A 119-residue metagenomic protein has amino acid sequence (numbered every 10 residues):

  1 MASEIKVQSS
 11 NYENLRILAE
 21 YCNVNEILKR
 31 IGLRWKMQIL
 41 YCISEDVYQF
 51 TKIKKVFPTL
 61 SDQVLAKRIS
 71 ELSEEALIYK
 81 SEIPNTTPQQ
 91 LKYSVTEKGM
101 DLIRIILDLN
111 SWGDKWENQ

Functional and structural regions predicted by a protein language model:
M1-I31: N-terminal leader segment of winged-helix/HTH proteins
A19-V64, N85, Q90-K92: N-terminal helix-turn-helix DNA-binding core of bacterial DNA-binding proteins
K29, Y41, S73, R104 (+1 more regions): A cross-family signal for key residues in well-ordered alpha-helices that form functional helical elements
L65, I69-L72: Basic amphipathic alpha-helical segments that dock to polyanions
A76-I83: A short, conserved structural fragment
N85-I106: Basic, amphipathic "hinge/linker" alpha-helix immediately C-terminal to the N-terminal HTH DNA-binding motif
D101-E117: Short, solvent-exposed amphipathic helices
